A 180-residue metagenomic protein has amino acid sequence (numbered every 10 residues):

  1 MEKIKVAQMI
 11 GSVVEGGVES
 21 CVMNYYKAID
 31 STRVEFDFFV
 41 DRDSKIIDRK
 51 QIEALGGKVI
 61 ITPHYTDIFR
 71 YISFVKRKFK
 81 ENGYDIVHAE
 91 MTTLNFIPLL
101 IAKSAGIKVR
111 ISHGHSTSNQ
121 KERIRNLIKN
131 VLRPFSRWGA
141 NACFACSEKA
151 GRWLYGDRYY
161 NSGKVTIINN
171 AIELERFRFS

Functional and structural regions predicted by a protein language model:
M1-S180: Membrane-interface segments of envelope glycosyltransferases acting on lipid-linked substrates or membrane lipids
